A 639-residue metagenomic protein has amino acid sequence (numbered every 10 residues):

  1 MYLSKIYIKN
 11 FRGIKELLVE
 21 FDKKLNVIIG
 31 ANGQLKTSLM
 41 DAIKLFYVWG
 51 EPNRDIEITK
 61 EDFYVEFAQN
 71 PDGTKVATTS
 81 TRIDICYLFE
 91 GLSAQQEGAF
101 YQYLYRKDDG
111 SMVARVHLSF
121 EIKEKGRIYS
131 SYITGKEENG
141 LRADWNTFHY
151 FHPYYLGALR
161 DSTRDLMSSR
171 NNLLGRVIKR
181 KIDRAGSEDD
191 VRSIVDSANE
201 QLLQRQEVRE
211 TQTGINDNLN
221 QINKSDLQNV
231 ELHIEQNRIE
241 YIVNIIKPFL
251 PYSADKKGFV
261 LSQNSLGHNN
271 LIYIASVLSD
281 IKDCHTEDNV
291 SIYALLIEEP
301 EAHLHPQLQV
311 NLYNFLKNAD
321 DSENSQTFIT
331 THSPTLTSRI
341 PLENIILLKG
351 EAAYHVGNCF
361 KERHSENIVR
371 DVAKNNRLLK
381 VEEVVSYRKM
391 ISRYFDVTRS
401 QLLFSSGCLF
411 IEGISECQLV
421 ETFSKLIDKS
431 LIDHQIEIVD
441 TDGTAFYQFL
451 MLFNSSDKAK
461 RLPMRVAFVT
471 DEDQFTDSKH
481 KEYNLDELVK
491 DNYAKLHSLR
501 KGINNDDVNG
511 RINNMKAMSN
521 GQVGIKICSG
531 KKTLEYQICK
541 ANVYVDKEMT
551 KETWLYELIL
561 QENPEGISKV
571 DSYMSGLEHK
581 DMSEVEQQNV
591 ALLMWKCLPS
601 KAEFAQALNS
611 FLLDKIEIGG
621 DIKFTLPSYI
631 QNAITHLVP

Functional and structural regions predicted by a protein language model:
M1-V48, L250-T398, D457, A605 (+1 more regions): Switch/communication elements of ASCE P-loop NTPase nucleotide-binding domains
M40-K107: Conserved P-loop NTP-binding catalytic core
V48-T74, D283-V290, E323, F328 (+2 more regions): Flexible phosphate/Mg2+-sensing switch loops adjacent to catalytic phosphate-binding sites
T81-I85, S111-V116, H149-P153, P341-N344 (+3 more regions): Short glycine-/polar-rich loops that comprise or flank the Walker A/P-loop and associated switch/sensor motifs
D84, E90-D189: Electropositive, glycine-dotted interaction segments that contact anionic polymers or phosphate-rich ligands
L141-N218, Q537-P564: Coupling/switch segment of ABC-type P-loop NTPase heads
D165-S168, V177-I297: Extended helical coiled-coil dimerization/tether regions that scaffold and oligomerize large DNA-maintenance assemblies
G350-P639: Acidic, divalent-metal-binding catalytic cores of TOPRIM and closely related two-metal-ion phosphodiester/pyrophosphate
